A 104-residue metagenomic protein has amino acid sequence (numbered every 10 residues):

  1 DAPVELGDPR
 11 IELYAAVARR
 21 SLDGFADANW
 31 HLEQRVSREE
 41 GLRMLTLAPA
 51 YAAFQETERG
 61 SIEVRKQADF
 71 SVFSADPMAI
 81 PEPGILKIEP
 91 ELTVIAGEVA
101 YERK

Functional and structural regions predicted by a protein language model:
D1-A79, P83, I88-A96: His/Asp/Glu-enriched, well-ordered alpha-helical/loop segment that forms or immediately abuts the divalent-metal
